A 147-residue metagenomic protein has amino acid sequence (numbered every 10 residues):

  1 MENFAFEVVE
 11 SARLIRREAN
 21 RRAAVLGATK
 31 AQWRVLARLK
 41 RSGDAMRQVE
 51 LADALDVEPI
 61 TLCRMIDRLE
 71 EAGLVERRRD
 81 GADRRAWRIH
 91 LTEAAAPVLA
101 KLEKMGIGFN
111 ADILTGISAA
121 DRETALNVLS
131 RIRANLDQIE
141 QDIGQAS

Functional and structural regions predicted by a protein language model:
M1-L26, A72: N-terminal leader segment of winged-helix/HTH proteins
A5-F6, L26-A37, E123: Short alpha-helical elements of helix-turn-helix
L14, R38-S42, N135: Short amphipathic alpha-helical elements of helix-turn-helix/winged-helix folds
A37-G43, E103, S130: Short, locally clustered residues in the helix-turn-helix/winged-helix DNA-binding domain
R47-V49, D67-N127: Charged, amphipathic alpha-helical coiled-coil/dimerization segments
E58: Helix-turn-helix DNA-binding motif, specifically the short coil turn and the N-cap/start of the second
A120-S147: C-terminal regulatory/oligomerization modules of transcriptional regulators
